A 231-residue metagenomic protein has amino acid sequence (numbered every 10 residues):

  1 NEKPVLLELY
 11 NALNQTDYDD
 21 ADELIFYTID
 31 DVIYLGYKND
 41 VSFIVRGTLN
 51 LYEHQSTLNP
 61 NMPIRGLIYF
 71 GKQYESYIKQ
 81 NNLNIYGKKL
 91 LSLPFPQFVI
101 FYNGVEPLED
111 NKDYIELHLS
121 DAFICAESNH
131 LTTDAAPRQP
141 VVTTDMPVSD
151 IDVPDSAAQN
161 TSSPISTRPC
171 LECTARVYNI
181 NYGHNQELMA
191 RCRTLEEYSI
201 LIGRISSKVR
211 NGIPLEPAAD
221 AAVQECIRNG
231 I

Functional and structural regions predicted by a protein language model:
N1-I231: Elongated, amphipathic alpha-helical interaction scaffolds
